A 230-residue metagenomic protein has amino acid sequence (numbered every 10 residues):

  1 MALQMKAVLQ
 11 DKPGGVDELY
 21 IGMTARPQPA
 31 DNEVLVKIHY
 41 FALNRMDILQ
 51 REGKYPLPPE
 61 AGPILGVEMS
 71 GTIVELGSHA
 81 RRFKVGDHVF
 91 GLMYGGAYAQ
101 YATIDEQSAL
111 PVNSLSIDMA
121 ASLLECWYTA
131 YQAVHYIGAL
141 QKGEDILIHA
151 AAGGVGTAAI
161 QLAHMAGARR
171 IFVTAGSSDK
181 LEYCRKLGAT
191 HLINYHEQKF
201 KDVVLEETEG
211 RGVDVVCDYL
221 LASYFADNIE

Functional and structural regions predicted by a protein language model:
A25-A42, K54-G96: Glycine-rich beta-strand-centered segment in the early N-terminal region that forms part of a ligand/cofactor-binding
H39-A42, Q107-I137: Extended, non-globular alpha-helical segments
F90, L147, V216-C217: N-terminal Rossmann-like NAD(P) cofactor-binding module of classical short-chain dehydrogenase/reductase
M93-E106: A structural motif shared across PLP-dependent enzymes of the aminotransferase-like
S114-S116, A139-D145, G210-R211: Short helix-loop-beta connector
A121-Q198, F225: Mid-domain Rossmann-like dinucleotide-binding core that forms the NAD(H)/NADP(H) cofactor-binding site
K186-E230: Glycine-rich cofactor phosphate-binding loops and adjacent beta1-alpha1 units of small-molecule cofactor enzyme domains
